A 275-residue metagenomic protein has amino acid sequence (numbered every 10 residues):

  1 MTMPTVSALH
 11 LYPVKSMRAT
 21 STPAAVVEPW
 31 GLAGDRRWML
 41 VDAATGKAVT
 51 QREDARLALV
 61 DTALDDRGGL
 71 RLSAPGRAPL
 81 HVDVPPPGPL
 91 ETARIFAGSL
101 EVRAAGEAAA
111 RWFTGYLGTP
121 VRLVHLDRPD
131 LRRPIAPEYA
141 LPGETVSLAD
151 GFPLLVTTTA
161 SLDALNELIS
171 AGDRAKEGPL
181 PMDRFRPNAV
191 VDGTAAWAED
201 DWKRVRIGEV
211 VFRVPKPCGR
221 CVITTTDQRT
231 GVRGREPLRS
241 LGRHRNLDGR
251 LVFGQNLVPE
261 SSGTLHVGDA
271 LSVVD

Functional and structural regions predicted by a protein language model:
M1-D275: Metal-cofactor-dependent catalytic cores
